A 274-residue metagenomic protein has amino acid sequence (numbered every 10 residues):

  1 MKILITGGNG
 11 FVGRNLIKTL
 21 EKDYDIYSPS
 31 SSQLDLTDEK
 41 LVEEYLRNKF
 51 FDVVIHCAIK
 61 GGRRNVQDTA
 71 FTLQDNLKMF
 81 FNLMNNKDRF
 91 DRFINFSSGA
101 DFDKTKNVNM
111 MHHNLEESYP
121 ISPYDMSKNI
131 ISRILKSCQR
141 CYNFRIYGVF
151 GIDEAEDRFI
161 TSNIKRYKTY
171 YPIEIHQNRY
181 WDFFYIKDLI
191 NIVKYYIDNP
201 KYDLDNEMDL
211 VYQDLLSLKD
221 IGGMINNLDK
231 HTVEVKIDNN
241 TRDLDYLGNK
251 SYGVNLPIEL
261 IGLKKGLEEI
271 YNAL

Functional and structural regions predicted by a protein language model:
I3-K22: N-terminal Rossmann NAD(P)H-binding glycine-rich loop of SDR-like oxidoreductase domains
T6, P29, V54-K60, F93-G99 (+1 more regions): SDR active-site strand-loop-helix element
D25-Y45: Adenosine-cofactor binding site in Rossmann-like domains, unifying the SAM/SAH pocket of S-adenosylmethionine-dependent
T37, Q67-M79, S118, S122 (+2 more regions): Glycine-rich NAD(P)-binding loop of the Rossmann-fold in SDR/ketoreductase-type enzymes
K40-D75: NAD(P)H-binding glycine-rich loop region in Rossmannoid oxidoreductase-like domains and their noncatalytic homologs
F81-P123: Conserved Rossmann-fold NAD(P)-dependent oxidoreductase catalytic core, especially the SDR/UDP-sugar
I121, N129, R133-W181, I186-K194 (+1 more regions): NAD(P)-dependent short-chain dehydrogenase/reductase
Y171-L274: C-terminal substrate-binding subdomain of Rossmann-fold SDR/epimerase-dehydratase oxidoreductases
